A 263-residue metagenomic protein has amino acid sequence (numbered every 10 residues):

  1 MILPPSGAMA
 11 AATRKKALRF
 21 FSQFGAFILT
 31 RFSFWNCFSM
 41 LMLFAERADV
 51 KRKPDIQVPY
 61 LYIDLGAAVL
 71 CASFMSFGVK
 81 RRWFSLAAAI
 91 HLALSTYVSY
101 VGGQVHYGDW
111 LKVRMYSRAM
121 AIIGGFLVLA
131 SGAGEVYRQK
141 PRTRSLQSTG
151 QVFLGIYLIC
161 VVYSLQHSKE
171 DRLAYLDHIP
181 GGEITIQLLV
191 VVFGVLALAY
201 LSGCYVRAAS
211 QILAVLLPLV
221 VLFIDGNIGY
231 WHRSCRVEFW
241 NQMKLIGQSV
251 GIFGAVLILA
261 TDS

Functional and structural regions predicted by a protein language model:
M1-L70, S76-V195, L201-S263: Extended, low-polarity transmembrane helix blocks
